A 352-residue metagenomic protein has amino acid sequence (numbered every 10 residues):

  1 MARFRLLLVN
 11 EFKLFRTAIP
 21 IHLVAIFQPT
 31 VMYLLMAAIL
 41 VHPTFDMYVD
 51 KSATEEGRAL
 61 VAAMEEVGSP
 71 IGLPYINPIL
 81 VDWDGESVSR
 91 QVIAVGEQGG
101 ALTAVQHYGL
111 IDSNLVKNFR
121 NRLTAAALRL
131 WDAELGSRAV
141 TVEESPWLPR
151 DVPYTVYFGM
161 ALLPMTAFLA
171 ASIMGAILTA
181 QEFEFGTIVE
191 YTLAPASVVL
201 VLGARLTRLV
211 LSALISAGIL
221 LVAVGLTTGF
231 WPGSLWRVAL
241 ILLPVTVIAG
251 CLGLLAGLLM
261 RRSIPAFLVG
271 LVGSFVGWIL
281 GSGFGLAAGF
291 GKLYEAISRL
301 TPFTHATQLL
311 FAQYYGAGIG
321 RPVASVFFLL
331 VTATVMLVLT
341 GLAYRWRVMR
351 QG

Functional and structural regions predicted by a protein language model:
M1-T155: Extracytoplasmic/periplasmic domains immediately adjacent to an N-terminal transmembrane anchor in multi-pass membrane
V9, F15, V41-P43, L259 (+2 more regions): Junction motif at the cytosolic side of a transmembrane helix
F15, S172-A194: Transmembrane helix boundary and interhelical loop/hinge segments in multi-pass membrane proteins
Y33-T44, M260-L300: Transmembrane helix segments
A37-A38, I177, Q181, V224-G225 (+7 more regions): Transmembrane helix-loop junction
L148-V152, G281-V338, W346-R347: Membrane-interfacial helix-loop-helix junctions in multi-pass membrane proteins
T155-I177: Long, hydrophobic alpha-helical segments
V198-L271, F275-W278, G320-V326, L330-G341: Alpha-helical transmembrane segments and their short interhelical loops
